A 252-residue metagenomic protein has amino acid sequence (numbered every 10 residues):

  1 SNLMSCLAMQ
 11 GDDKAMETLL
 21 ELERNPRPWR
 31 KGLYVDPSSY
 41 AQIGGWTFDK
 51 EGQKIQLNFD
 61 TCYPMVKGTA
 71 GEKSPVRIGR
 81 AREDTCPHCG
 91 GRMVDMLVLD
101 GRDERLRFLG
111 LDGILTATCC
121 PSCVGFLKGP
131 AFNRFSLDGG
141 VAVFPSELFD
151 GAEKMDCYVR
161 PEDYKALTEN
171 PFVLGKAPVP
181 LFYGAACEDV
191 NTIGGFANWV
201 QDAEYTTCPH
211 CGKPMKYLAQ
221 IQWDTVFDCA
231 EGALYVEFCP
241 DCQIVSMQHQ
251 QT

Functional and structural regions predicted by a protein language model:
S1-T252: Preference for intrinsically disordered or flexible, low-complexity segments and adjacent hinge/connector residues
